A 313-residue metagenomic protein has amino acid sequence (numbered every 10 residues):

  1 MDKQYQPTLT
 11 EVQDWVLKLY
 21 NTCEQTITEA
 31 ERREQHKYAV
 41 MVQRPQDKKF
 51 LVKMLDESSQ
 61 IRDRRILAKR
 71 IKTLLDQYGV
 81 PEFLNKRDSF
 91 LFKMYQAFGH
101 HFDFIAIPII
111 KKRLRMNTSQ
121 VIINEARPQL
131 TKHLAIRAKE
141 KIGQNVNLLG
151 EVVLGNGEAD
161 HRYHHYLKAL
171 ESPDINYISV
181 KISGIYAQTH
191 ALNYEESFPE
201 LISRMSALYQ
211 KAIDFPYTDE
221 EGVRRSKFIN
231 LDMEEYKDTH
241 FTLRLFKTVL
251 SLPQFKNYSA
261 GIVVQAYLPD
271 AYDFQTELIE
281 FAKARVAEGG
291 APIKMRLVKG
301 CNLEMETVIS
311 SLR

Functional and structural regions predicted by a protein language model:
M1-R313: Positively charged, amphipathic and often flexible ligand-engagement surfaces
